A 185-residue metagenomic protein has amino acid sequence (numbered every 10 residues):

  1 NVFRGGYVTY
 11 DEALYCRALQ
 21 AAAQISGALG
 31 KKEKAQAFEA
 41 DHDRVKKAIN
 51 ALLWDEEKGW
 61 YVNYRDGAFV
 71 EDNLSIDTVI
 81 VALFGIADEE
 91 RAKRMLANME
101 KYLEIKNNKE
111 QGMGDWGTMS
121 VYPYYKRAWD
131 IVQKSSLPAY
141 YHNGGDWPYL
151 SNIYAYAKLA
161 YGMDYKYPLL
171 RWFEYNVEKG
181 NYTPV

Functional and structural regions predicted by a protein language model:
V2, G6-A28, K32, Q36 (+2 more regions): Active-site core of glycosidic bond-cleaving carbohydrate-active enzymes
A35-K58: Gly/Pro-rich turn-and-neighbor structural signature
